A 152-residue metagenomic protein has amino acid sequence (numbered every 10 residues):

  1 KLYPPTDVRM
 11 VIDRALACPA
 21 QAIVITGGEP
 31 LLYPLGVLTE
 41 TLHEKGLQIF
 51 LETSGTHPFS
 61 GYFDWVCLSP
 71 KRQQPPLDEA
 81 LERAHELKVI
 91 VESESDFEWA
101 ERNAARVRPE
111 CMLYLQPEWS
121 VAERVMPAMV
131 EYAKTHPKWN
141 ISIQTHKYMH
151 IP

Functional and structural regions predicted by a protein language model:
K1-F63: Conserved Radical SAM active-site core
Y3-M10, E92-S95, V121-V125: Soluble or luminal CAZymes and related metallo-dependent hydrolases
R9-A17, G61-P76, A80-R83, Y132-I141 (+1 more regions): Structural recognition of alpha->loop->beta junctions
A17-C18, S95-P152: Auxiliary Fe-S-binding modules of radical SAM enzymes
Q21, Q48, Q73-Q74, Q116 (+1 more regions): Residue-identity detector for glutamine
G28-P30, S54-T56, K71, I90-E92 (+2 more regions): Active-site beta-loop-alpha junctions enriched in small/polar residues
L35-C111: Radical SAM/AdoMet-radical enzyme domain recognition
